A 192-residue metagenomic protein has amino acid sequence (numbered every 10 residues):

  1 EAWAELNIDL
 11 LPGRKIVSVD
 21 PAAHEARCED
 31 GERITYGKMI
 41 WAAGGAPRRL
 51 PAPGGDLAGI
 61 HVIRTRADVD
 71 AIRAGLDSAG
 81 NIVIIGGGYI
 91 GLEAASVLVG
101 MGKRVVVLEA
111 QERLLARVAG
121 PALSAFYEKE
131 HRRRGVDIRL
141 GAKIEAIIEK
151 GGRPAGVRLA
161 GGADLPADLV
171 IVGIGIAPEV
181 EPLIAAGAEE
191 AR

Functional and structural regions predicted by a protein language model:
W3-N81, R158-D164, L169-I174, P178 (+1 more regions): FAD-binding core/adjacent interface of flavoenzyme oxidoreductases
P12-H24, L140-R153: A conserved short coil-to-beta-strand element within the FAD-binding core of flavoproteins
R48, R113, A146-I147, E179: Active-site loop signature of alpha/beta-hydrolase-fold enzymes
R64-T65, I85-I90: Glycine-rich Rossmann-fold phosphate-binding loop(s) that bind the pyrophosphate of adenine dinucleotide cofactors
N81, I90-A146: Rossmann-like dinucleotide-binding cores of NAD(P)H-dependent redox enzymes
A185-R192: Glycine-rich loop(s) and the adjacent beta-strand/alpha-helix scaffold that form part
